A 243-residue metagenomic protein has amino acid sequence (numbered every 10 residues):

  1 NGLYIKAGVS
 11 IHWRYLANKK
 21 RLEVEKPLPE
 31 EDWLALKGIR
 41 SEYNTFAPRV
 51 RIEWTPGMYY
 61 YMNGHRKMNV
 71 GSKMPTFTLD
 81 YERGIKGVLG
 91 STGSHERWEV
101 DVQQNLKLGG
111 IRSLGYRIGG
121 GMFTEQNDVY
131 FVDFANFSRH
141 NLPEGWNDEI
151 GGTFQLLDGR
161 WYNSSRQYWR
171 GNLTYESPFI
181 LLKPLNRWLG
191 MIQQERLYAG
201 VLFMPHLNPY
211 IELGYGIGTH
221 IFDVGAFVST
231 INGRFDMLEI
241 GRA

Functional and structural regions predicted by a protein language model:
N1-R242: Exposed, low-structure sequence patches enriched in small/polar residues
